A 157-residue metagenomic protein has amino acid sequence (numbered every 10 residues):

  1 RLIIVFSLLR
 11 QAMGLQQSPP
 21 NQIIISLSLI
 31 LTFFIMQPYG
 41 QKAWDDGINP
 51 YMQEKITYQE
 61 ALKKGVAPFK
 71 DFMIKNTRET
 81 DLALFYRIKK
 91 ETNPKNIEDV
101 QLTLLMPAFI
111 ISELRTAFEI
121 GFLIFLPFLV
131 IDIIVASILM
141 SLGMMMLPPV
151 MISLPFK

Functional and structural regions predicted by a protein language model:
R1-K157: Hydrophobic alpha-helical segments and their helix-loop boundaries in membrane and membrane-proximal proteins
